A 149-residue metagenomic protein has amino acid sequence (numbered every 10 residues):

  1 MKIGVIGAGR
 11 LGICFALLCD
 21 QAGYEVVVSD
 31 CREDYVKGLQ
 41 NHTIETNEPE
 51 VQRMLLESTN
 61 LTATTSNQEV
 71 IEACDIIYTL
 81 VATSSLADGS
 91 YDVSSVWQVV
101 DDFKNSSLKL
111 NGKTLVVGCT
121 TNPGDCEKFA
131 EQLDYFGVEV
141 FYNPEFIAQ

Functional and structural regions predicted by a protein language model:
M1-I44: NAD(P)+-binding Rossmann beta1-loop-alpha1 motif at the extreme N-terminus of oxidoreductases
G4, E25-V27, T62, T114-V116 (+1 more regions): A structural signal for isolated positions on well-ordered beta-strands in alpha/beta enzyme cores
I6-G9, C14-L18, N60, V70 (+3 more regions): N-terminal glycine-rich phosphate-binding loop for ADP-containing cofactors
L17, K37, Q68, E72 (+1 more regions): Amphipathic, non-transmembrane alpha-helical secondary structure
E25, C31-I76, A82-S90: Conserved N-terminal Rossmann-fold NAD(P) cofactor-binding segment
S85-Q149: Rossmann-like NAD(P)(H) cofactor-binding subdomain of soluble oxidoreductases
